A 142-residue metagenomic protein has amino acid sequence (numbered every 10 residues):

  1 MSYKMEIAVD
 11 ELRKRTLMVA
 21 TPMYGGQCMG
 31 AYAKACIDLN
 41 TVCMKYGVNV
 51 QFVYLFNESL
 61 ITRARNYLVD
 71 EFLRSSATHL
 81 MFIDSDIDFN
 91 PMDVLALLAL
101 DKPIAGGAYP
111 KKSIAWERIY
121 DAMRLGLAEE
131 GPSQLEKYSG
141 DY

Functional and structural regions predicted by a protein language model:
M1-R63: N-proximal low-complexity "stem/linker" segments adjacent to membrane-targeting elements
Y24-G26, I87, K111-K112: Residue-level marker for beta-strand->alpha-helix junctions and adjacent short loops that shape enzyme
T41-K45, R74, A99: Secondary-structure boundary motif
V50, T78, P103: Conserved acidic residues
N66-H79: Active-site nucleotide-sugar/metal-binding loop of Leloir-type enzymes
V69, N90-Y142: Conserved catalytic core of nucleotide-sugar-dependent glycosyltransferases
S76-N90: Short beta-strand-to-loop acidic/aromatic patch adjacent to the donor-nucleotide binding site
